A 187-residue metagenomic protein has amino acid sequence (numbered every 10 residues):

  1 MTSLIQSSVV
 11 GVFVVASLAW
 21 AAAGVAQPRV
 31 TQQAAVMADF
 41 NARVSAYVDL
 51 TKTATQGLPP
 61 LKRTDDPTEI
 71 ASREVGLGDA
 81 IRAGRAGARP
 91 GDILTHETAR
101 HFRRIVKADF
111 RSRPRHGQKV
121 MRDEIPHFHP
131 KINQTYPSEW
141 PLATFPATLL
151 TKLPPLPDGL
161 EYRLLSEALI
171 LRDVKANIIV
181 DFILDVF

Functional and structural regions predicted by a protein language model:
M1-V12: Bacterial N-terminal signal peptides that target proteins for export
V10-A21: Bacterial N-terminal signal peptides
V25-T64: Immediate post-signal-peptide N-terminus of mature secreted/exported proteins
A35, D39-A42, A46-D49, S72 (+4 more regions): Extracytoplasmic/secreted proteins, especially bacterial periplasmic and envelope-associated proteins
V48-A86: N-terminal, post-signal-peptide region of Sec/Tat-exported proteins
S72-F145: Mid-length scaffold segments of soluble, non-membrane domains
K119-F187: Amphipathic, charged alpha-helical segments and their helix-to-coil junctions in extracytoplasmic/peripheral assemblies
